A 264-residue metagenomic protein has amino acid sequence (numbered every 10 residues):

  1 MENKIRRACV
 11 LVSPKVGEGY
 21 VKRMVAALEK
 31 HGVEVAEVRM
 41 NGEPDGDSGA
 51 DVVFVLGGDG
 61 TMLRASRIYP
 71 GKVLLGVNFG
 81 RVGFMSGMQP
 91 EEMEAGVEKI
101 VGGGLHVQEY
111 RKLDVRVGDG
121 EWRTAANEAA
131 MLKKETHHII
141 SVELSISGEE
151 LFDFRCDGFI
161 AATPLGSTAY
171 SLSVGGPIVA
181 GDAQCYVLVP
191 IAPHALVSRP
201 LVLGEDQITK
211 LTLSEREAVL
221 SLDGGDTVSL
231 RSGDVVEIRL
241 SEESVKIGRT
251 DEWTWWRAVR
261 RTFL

Functional and structural regions predicted by a protein language model:
M1-V52, L56, I68, P90-E109 (+1 more regions): ATP/NTP phosphate-donor binding region
N3, I68-Y69, V179-A180, L203: Short, conserved loop/helix-junction motifs that constitute active-site signature segments in enzyme catalytic cores
F54, N78, A129, G224: A residue-level signal for conserved active-site and pocket-lining positions in enzyme catalytic cores
G58-T61, G80-V82, L165-S167: Short glycine-rich anion-binding loops that position phosphate/pyrophosphate groups of nucleotides and phosphorylated
R67-G80: Gly/Ser-rich helix-loop-strand patches that form or flank binding pockets for ribonucleotide-derived cofactors
V82-D157: Catalytic core of DAGKc-family lipid kinases
R123, M131, T136, S147-E150 (+1 more regions): ATP/nucleoside-binding phosphotransfer catalytic cores, i.e., glycine-rich phosphate-binding loops
D153-C156, I160-V197: Gly/Ser/Thr-rich active-site loops/lids in small-molecule metabolic enzymes that frequently grip phosphoryl groups
